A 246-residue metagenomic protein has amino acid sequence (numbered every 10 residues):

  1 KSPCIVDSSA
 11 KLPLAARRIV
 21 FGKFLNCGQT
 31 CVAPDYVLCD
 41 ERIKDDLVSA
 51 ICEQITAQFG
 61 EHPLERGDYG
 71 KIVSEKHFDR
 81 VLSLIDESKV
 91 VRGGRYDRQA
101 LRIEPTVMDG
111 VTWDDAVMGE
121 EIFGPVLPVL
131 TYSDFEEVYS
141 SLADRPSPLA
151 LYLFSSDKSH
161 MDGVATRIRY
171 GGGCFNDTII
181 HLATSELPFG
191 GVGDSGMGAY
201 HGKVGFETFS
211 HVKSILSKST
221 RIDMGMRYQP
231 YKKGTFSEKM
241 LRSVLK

Functional and structural regions predicted by a protein language model:
K1-W113, F175, T235, S243-L245: ALDH superfamily catalytic-core signature
R102-K246: Conserved C-terminal structural/oligomerization subdomain of aldehyde/semialdehyde dehydrogenase
